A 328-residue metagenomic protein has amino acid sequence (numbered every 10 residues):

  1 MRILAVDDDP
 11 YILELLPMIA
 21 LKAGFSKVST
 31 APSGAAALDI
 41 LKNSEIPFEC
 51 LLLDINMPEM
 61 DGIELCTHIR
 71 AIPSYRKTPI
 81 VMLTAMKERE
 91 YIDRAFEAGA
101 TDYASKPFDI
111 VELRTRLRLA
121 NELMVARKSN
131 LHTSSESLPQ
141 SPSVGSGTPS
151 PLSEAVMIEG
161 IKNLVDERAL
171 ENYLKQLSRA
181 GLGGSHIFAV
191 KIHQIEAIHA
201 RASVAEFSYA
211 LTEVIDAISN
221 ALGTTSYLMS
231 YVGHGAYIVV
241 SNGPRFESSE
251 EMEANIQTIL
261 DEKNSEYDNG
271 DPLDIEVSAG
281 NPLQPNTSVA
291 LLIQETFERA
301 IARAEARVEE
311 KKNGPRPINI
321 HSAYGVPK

Functional and structural regions predicted by a protein language model:
D7, D54, T84: Active-site residues of response regulator receiver
P10-T30: Two-component/phosphorelay signaling modules centered on CheY-like receiver
M57-M60: Receiver (REC) domain active-site loop signature in two-component systems and cognate sites in sensor histidine kinases
E122-S178: CheY-like receiver
A180-A200, G235: Catalytic-site or vestigial catalytic-site microsegments of nucleotide-handling domains
I215-R245, S265-D268: Conserved helix-loop-beta segment at the catalytic/binding core of cyclic-nucleotide signaling proteins
